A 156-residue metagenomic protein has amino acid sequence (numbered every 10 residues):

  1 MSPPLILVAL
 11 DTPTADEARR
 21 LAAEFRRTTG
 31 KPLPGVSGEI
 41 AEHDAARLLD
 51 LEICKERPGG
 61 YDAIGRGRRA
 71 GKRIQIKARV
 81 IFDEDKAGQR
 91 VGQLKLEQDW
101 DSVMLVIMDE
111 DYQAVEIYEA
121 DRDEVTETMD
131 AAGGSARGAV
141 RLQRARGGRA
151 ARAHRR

Functional and structural regions predicted by a protein language model:
M1-R156: Nucleic-acid endonuclease domains
